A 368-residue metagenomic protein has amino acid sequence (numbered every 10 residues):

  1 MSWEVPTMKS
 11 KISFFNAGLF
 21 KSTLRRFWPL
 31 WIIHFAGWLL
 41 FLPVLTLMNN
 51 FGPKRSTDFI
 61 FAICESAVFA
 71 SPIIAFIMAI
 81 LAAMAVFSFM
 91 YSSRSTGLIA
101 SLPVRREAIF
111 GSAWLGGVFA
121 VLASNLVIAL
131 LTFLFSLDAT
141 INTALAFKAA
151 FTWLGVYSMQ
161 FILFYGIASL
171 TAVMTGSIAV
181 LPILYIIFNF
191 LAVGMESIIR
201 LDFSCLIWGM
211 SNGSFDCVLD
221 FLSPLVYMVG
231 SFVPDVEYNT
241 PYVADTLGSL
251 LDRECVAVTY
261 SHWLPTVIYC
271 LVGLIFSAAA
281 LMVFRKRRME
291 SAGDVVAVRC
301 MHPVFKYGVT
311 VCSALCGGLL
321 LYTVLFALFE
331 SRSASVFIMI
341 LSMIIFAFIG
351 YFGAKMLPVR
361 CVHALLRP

Functional and structural regions predicted by a protein language model:
S2-F35: Aromatic- and glycine-rich beta-strand/loop motifs that create alpha-glucan
V5, I12, M48-E65, F190-V283 (+5 more regions): Terminal transmembrane helical anchor/hairpin motif
R25-G52, A70-L81, I187-V193, T310-G317 (+1 more regions): Hydrophobic alpha-helical transmembrane segments of multi-pass membrane transport/permease proteins
L47, F61-C64, V68-S71, L115-V180 (+2 more regions): Secretory targeting signals
A67-I73, A149-F161, S261-L271, S335-F348: Alpha-helical transmembrane segments of polytopic membrane proteins
A67-S95: Long, hydrophobic alpha-helical segments
V86-L122, S291-G293: Helix-loop-helix units of permease transmembrane domains in multi-pass membrane transporters, especially ABC
V180-I183, R360-P368: Membrane-interfacial entry segments at the cytosolic side of transmembrane helices
